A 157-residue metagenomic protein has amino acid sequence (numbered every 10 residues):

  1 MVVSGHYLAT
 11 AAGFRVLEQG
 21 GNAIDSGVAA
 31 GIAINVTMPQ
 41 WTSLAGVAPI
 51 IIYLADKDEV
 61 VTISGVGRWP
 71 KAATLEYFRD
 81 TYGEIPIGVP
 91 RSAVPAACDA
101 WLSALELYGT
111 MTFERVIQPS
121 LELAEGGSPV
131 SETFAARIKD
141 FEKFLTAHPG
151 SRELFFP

Functional and structural regions predicted by a protein language model:
M1-A11, R15, A23-P157: Noncatalytic scaffold domains of N-terminal-nucleophile
